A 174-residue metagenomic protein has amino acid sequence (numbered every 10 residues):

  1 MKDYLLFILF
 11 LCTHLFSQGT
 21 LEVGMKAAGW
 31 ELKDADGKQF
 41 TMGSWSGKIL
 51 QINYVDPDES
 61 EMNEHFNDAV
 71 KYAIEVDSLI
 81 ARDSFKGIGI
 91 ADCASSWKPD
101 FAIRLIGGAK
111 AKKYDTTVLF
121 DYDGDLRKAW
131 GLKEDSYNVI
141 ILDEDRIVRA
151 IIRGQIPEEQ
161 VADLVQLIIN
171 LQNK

Functional and structural regions predicted by a protein language model:
Y4-T13: Sec-dependent N-terminal signal peptides
Q18-F40, E61-F66: N-terminal "domain-start" segment that seeds a small globular fold
T41-F66: Short active-site neighborhood of thiol/selenol oxidoreductases, capturing the structured segment around
P57-S60, D92-W97, G124-L126, Q155-I156: Solvent-exposed loop/turn segments at secondary-structure junctions within structured extracellular/periplasmic domains
S60-K110: Structural microenvironment flanking redox-active thiols in thiol-disulfide oxidoreductases
K86-I90, F101-D135: Short, internal strand/loop/helix patches that form the active-site neighborhood or redox-interaction surface
D135-K174: Thiol-/selenol-based redox modules, centered on thioredoxin-like and closely related oxidoreductase domains
